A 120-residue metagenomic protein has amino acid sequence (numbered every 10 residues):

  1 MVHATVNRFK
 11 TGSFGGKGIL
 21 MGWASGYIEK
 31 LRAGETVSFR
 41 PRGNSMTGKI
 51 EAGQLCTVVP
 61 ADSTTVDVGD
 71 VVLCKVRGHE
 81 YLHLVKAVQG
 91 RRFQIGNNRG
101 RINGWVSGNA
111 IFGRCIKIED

Functional and structural regions predicted by a protein language model:
M1-D120: Extended hydrophobic leader/signal-anchor segments used for secretion and membrane insertion
